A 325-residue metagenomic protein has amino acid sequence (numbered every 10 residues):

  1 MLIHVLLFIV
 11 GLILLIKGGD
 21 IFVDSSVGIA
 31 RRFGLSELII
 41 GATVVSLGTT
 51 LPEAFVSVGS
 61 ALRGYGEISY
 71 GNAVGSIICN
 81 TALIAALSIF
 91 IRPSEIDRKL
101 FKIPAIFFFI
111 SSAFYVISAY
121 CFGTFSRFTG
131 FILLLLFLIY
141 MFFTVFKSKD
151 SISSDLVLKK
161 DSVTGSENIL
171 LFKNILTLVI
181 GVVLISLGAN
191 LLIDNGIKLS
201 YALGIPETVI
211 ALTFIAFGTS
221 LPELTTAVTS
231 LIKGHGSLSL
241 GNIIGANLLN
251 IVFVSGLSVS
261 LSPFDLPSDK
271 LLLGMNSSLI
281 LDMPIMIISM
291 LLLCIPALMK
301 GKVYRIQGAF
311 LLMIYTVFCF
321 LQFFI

Functional and structural regions predicted by a protein language model:
M1-I325: Hydrophobic alpha-helical segments, chiefly the membrane-spanning helices and signal/signal-anchor peptides
